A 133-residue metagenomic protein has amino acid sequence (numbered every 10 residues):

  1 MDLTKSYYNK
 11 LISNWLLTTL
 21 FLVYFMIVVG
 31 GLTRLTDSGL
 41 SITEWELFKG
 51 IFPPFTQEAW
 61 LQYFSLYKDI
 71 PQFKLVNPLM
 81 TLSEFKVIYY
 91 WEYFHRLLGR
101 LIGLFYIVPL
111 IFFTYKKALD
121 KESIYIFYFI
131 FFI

Functional and structural regions predicted by a protein language model:
M1, R34-S83: Histidine-/acidic- and/or cysteine-rich, low-complexity loops and terminal segments associated with membrane
M1-N9: Short, Lys/Arg-rich, polar N-terminal cytosolic tail immediately upstream of the first transmembrane signal-anchor
L11-E46, G50-I51: N-terminal signal-anchor transmembrane alpha helix
I12-L16, D120-F132: Membrane-interfacial loop-to-transmembrane alpha-helix junctions, especially the N-terminal start
L20-V28, R100-I111, F131-F132: Hydrophobic alpha-helical transmembrane segments of multipass integral membrane proteins
G30, W91-H95, I133: Aromatic/pi-system hotspot detector in well-structured domains
L66-Y106: Individual transmembrane alpha-helix segments
I111-A118: Structural signal for the C-terminal ends of transmembrane alpha-helices and the immediately following loop
